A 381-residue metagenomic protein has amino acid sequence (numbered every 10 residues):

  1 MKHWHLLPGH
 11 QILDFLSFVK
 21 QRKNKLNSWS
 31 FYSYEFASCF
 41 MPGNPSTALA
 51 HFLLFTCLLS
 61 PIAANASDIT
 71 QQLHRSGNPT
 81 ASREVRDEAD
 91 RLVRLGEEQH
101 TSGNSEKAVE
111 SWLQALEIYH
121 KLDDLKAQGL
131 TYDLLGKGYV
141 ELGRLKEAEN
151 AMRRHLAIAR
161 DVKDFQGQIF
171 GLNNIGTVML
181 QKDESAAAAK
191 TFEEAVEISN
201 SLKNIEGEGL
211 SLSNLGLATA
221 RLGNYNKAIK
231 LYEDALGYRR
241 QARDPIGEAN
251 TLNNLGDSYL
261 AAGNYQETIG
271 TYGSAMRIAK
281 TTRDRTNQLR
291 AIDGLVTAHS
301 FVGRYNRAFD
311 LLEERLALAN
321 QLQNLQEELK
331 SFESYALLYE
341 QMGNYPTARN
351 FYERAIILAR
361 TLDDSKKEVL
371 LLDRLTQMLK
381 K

Functional and structural regions predicted by a protein language model:
H3-L7, L13, G43-L130: N-terminal leader/linker segments that initiate helical-solenoid repeat arrays
D90-T101, L113, A127-E141, M152 (+7 more regions): Conserved alpha-helical positions within TPR/SEL1-like repeat arrays
Q99, Y119, Y139, A159 (+8 more regions): Eukaryotic all-alpha helical interaction scaffolds
S334, R349-K381: Terminal, low-structured helical/coil segments at or just beyond the last alpha-helical repeat
